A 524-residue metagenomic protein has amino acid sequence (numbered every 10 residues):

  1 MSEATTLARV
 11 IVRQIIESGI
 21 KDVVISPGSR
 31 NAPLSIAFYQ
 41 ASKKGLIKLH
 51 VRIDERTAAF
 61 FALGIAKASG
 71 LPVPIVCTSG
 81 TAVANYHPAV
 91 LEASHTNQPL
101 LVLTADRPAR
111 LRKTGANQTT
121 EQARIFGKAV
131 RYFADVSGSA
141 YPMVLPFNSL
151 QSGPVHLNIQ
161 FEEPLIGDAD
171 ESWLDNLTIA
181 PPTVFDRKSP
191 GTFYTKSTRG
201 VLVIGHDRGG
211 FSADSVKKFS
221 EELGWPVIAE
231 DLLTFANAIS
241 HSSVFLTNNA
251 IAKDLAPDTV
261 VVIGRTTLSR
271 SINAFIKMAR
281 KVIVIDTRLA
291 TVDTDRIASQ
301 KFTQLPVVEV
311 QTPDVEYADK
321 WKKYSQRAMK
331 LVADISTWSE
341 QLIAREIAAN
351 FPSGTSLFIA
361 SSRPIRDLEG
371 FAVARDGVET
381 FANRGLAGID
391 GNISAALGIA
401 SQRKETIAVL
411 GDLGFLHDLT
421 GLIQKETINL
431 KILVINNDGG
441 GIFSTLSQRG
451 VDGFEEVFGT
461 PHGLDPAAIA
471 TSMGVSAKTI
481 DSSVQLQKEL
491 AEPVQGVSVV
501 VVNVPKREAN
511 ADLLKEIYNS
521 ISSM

Functional and structural regions predicted by a protein language model:
M1-E3, I276-I365, A477-M524: Phosphate/pyrophosphate-binding active-site segments
S2, F147-T198, V307: Conformationally flexible catalytic loops at phosphate/diphosphate-handling active centers
E3-V76, A82-A84, P88-L91, F371: N-terminal cofactor/phosphate-binding cores enriched in small/glycine residues, especially glycine-rich loops such as
A8-I16, S29-R30, L34-F38, K322-R403: Active-site diphosphate/adenylate-binding microenvironment
K21-D22, S69-C77, V83-N85, E92-L100 (+4 more regions): Structural signature of the thiamine diphosphate
K67, S79, N85, I204-T287 (+4 more regions): Glycine-rich, anion-gripping cofactor-binding loops and their flanking helix/strand elements in enzyme active sites
A93, L103-V144, I228-S325, K425 (+1 more regions): Glycine-rich, acidic loop regions that bind phosphate or pyrophosphate groups
L103, P108-A123, G127, A372-M524: Thiamine diphosphate
